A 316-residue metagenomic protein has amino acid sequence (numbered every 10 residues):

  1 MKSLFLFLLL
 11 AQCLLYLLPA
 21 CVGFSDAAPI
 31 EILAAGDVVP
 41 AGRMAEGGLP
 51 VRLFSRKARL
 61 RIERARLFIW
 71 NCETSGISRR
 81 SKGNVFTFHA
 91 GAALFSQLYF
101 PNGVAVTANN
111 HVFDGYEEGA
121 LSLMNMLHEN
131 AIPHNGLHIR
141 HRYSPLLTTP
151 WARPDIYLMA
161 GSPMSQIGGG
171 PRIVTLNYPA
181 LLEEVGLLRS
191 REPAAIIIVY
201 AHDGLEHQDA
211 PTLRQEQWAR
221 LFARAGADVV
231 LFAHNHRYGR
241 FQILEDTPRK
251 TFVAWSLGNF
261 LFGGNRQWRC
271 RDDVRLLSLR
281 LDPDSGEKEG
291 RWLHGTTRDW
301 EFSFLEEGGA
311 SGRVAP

Functional and structural regions predicted by a protein language model:
D26-E31, V39-G47, S190-E192, N265-P316: A short C-terminal boundary segment appended to hydrolase-like catalytic domains
A34-G36, F68-E73, N102-N110, H134-H138 (+3 more regions): Active-site neighborhood of phospho(di)ester-bond hydrolases with catalytic His/Asp-centered motifs
P40-R43, G76-R79, A108-M124, R140-P145 (+4 more regions): Active-site environment of divalent metal-dependent phosphoester hydrolases
A45-R56, H89, T148-I197, Q217: Binuclear metal-dependent hydrolase catalytic cores centered on His/Asp/Glu-rich metal-binding motifs
P50-H141: Core catalytic region of metal-dependent phosphoesterases/phosphodiesterases, especially metallo-beta-lactamase-like
A65-I77, L158, V185-A210: Short acidic, glycine-rich surface-loop motifs adjacent to enzyme active sites
S78-L98, A194-A227: Active-site-proximal segments of metal-dependent phosphoesterases and phosphodiesterases across multiple
P101-V104, L213-R275: Conserved beta-sheet core of the metallophosphoesterase superfamily
